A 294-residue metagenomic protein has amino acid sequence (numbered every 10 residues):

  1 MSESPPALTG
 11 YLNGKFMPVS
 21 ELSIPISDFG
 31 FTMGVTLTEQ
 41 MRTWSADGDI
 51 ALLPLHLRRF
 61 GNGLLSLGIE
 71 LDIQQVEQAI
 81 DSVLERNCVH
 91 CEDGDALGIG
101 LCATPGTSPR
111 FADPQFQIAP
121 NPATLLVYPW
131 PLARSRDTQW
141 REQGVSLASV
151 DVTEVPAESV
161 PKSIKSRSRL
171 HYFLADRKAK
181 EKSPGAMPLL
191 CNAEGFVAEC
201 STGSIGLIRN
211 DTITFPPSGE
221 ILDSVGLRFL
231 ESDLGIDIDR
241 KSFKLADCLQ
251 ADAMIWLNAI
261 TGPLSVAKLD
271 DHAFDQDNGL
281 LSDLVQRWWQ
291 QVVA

Functional and structural regions predicted by a protein language model:
M1-E85, T104, P109-A294: Helix-start/capping segments and mature chain N-termini
H90-C102: Ordered, amphipathic secondary-structure segments that act as subunit-interaction surfaces in large macromolecular
